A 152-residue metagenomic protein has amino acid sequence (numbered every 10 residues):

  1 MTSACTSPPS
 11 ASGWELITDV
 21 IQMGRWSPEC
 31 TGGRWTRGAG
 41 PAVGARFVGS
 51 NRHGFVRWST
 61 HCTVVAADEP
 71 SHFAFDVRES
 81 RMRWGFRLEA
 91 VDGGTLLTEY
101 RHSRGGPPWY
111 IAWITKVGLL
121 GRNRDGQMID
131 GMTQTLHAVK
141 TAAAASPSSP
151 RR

Functional and structural regions predicted by a protein language model:
M1, R57-H61, R81-G85: Short, surface-exposed coil-to-beta transition loops
M1-R37, A42, R152: Hydrophobic ligand-binding cavity/cleft-lining segments
P9-A11, G38-P41, V65-P70, R87-L96 (+1 more regions): A short, structured loop/turn motif at beta-sheet edges
S12-I17, M23, F47, V64 (+3 more regions): Hydrophobic pocket/interface hotspot
W35-T36, T133-R152: Short, highly charged C-terminal tails/helix-capping segments
A45-R52, H72-E79: Short beta-strand segments that buttress and anchor functional surface loops
H53-W58, G105-W109: Short, cysteine-centered beta-strand-loop-beta hairpins and adjacent loop/turn segments enriched in charged/polar
V77-G131, V139-T141: Beta-strand/loop substructures that line and gate deep hydrophobic ligand-binding cavities in soluble
